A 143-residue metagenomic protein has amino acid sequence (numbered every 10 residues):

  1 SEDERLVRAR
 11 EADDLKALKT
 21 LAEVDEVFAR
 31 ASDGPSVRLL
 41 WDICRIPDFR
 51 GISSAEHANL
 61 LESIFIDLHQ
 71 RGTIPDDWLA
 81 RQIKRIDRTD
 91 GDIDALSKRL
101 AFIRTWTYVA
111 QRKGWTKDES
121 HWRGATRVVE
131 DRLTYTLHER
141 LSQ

Functional and structural regions predicted by a protein language model:
S1-G51: C-terminal or mid-to-C-terminal helical accessory/interaction module adjacent to the motor/catalytic core
S32-Q143: Extended, charged helical/alpha-beta scaffold domains that provide interaction surfaces
